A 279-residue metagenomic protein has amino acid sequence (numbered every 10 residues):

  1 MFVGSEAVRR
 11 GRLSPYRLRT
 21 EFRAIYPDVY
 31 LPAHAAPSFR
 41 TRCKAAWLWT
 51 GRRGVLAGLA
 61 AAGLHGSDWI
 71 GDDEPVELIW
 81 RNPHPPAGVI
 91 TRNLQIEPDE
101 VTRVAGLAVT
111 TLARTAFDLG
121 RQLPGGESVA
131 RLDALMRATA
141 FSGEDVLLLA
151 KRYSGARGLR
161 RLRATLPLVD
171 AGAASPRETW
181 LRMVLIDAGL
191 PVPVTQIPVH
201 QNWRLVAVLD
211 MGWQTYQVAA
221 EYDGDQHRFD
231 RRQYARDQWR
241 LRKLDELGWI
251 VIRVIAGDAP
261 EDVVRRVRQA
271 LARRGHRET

Functional and structural regions predicted by a protein language model:
M1-L159, V194, A272-T279: Short gly/ser-rich loop at a beta-strand->alpha-helix junction or flexible surface loop bordering the NTP-binding
E6, G11-R12, R52, M136-T279: Surface segments flanking catalytic/ligand-binding clefts of nucleic-acid enzymes
